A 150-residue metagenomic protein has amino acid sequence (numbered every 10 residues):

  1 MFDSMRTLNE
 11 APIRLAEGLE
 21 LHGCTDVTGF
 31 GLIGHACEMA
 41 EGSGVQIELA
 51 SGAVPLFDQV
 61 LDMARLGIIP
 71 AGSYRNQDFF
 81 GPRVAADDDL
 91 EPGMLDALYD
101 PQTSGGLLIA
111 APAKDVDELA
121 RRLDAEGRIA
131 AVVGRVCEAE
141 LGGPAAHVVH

Functional and structural regions predicted by a protein language model:
M1-L15, L90: Active-site glycine-rich loop that binds ribose-phosphate moieties when present
L15-H150: Glycine-/charge-enriched secondary-structure boundary and capping motifs
